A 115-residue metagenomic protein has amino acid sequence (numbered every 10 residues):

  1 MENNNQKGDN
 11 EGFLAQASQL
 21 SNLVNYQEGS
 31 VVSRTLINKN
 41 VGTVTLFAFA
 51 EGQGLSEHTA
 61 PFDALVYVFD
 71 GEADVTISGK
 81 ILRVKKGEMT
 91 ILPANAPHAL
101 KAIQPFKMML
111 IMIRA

Functional and structural regions predicted by a protein language model:
M1-V41, T76: A short, N-terminal "cap"/entry segment at the start of jelly-roll beta-barrel domains of the cupin/DSBH fold
G29-S30, T43-A60: Conserved short histidine dyad/triad with adjacent acidic residue
T43, E72-D74, I81, P97 (+1 more regions): Structural motif
F62-D74, S78: Glycine- and acidic-residue-biased ligand/ion/polar-headgroup-sensing regions
F69-D70, K85-K86, Q104: A cytosolic small-molecule/anion-sensing beta-strand core signal
G79-A94: Short acidic-glycine-tyrosine-enriched beta hairpin
A94-A115: Ligand-binding loop in jelly-roll beta-barrel domains
